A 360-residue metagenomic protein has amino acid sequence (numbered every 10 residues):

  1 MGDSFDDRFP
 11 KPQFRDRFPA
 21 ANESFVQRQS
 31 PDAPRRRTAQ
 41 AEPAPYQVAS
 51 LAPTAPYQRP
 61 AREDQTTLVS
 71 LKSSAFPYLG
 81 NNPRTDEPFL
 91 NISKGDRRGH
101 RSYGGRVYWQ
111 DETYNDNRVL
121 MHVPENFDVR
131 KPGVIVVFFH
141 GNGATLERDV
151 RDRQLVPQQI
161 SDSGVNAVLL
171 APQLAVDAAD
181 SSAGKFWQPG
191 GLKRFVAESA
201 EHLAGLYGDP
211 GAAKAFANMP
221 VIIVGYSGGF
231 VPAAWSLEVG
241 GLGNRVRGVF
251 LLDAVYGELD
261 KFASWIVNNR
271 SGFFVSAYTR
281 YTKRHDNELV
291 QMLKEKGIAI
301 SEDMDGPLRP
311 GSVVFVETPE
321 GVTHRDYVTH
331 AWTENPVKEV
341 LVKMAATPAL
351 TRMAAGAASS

Functional and structural regions predicted by a protein language model:
D3-V134, S301-E302, R352-S359: A domain-start/cap signature at the N-terminus of enzymes
Y46, A55, S276-S360: C-terminal catalytic histidine-bearing segment of alpha/beta-hydrolase fold enzymes
R130-G205: Active-site machinery of serine-nucleophile hydrolases
L146-R148, A178-S181, V231-A233, G257-F262 (+2 more regions): Extracytoplasmic/secreted cell-surface and envelope-processing proteins
A212-S227: Alpha/beta-hydrolase fold nucleophile elbow
F230-G241: Short glycine-enriched nucleophile-adjacent loop and the immediately C-terminal alpha-helix near the catalytic center
G243-Y256: A conserved short beta-strand
V255-G257, S264-R284: A catalytic-pocket lid/entrance helix-loop region that shapes and gates access to the active site across common
